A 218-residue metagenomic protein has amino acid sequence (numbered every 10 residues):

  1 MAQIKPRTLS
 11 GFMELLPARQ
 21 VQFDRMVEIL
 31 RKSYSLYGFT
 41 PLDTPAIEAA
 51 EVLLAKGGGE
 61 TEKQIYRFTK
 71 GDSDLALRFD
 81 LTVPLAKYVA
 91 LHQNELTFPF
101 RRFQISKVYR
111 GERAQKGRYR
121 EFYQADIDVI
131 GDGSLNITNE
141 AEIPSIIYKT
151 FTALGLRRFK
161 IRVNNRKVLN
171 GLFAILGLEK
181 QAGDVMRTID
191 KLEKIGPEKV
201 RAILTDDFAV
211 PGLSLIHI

Functional and structural regions predicted by a protein language model:
A2-I216: Extended, charged alpha-beta segments that form solvent-exposed binding/catalytic grooves in nucleic-acid-handling
